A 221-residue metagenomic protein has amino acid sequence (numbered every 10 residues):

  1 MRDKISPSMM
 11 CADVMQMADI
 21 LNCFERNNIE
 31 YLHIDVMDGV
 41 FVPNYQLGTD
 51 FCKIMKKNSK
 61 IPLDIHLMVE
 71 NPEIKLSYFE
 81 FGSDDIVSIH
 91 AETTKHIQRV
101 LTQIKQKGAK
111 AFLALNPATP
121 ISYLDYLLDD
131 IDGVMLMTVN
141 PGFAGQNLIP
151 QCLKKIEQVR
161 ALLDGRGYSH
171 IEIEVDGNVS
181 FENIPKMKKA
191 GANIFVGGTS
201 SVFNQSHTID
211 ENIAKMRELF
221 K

Functional and structural regions predicted by a protein language model:
M1-S88, T94-H96, Q103, A111 (+5 more regions): Conserved N-terminal beta1-alpha1 strand-loop-helix module at the mouth
S8, H66, A114, M137 (+1 more regions): Generic beta-sheet signal
M17, F79, V134, D176 (+1 more regions): Residue-level signature of catalytic and energy-coupling elements of molecular machines, predominantly ATP/GTP-dependent
N28, S83, G108, T138 (+1 more regions): Conserved functional loop/turn residues at catalytic and ligand-binding sites
I61, K107-A109, Y168-I171: A short helix->loop->beta-strand "cap" motif at the edges of active sites that frequently abuts
V87-K95, M135-N147, A190-N212: Glycine-rich phosphate-binding active-site loops on the catalytic face of alpha/beta enzymes
P117-C152, Q158: Histidine/lysine/aspartate-rich catalytic loop segments that bind and position anionic ligands
N140, N147-K189: Active-site/ligand-binding-proximal alpha/beta "capping" segment
